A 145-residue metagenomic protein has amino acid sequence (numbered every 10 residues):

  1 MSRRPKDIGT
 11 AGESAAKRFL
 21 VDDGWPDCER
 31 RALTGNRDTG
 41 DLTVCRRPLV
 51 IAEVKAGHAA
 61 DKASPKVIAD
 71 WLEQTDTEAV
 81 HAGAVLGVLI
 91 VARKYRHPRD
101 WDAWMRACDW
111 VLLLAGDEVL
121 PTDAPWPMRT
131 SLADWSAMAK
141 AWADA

Functional and structural regions predicted by a protein language model:
M1-A145: Catalytic phosphate/metal-binding cores of nucleic-acid and nucleotide-processing enzymes, i.e., regions that mediate
